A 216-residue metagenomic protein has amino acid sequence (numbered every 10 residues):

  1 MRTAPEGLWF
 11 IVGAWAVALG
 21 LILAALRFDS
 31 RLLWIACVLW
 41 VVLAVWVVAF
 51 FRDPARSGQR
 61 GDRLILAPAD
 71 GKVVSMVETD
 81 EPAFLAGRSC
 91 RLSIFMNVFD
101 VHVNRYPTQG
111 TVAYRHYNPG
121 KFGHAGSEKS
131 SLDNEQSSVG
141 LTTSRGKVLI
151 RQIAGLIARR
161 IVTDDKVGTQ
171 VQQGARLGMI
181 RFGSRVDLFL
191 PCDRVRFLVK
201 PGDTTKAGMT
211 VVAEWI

Functional and structural regions predicted by a protein language model:
M1-I216: Contiguous, well-folded functional domains in the mature portion of proteins
